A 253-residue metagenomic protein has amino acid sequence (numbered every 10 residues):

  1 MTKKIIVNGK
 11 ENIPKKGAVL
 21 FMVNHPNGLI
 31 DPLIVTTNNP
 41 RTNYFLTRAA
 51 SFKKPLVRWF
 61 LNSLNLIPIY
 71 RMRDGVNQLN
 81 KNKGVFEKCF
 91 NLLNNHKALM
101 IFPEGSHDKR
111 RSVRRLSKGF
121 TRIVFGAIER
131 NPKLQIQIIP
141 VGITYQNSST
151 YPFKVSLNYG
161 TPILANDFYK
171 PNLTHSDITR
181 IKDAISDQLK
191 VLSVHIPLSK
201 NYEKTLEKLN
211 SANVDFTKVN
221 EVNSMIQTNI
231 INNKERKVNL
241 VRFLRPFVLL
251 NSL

Functional and structural regions predicted by a protein language model:
M1-L20, L33-I34, N39, S63-I67 (+1 more regions): Membrane-anchoring hydrophobic helices of lipid-metabolizing enzymes
K3, H25, L79-K83: A conditional alpha-helix N-cap/helix-loop micro-motif detector
V7, K54, K83-F86: Structural motif corresponding to alpha-helix initiation and N-cap regions
I13-Q78: Catalytic core of membrane glycerolipid acyltransferases/transacylases, capturing the structured, soluble-facing
F60-N65, F153-N158, F243: Short, surface-exposed amphipathic charged segments that create phosphate/polyanion-binding patches used for binding
R73, Q78-L240: Non-catalytic C-terminal accessory region of glycerolipid acyltransferases and related lyso-lipid remodeling enzymes
